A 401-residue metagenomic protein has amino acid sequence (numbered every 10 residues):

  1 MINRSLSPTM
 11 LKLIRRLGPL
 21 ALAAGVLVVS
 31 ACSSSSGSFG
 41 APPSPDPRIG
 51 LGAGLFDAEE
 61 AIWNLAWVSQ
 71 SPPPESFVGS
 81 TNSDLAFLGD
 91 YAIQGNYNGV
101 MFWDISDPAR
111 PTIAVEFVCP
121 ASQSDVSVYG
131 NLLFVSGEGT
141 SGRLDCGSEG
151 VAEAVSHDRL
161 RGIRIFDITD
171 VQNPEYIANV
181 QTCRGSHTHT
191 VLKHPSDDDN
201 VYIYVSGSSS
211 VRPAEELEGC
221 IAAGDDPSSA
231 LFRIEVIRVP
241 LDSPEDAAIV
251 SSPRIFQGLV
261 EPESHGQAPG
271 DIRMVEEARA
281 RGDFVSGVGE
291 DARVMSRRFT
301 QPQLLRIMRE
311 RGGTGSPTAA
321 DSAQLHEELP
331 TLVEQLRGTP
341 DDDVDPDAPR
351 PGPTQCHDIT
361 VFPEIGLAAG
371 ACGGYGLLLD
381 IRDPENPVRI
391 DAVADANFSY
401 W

Functional and structural regions predicted by a protein language model:
I2-A21: Bacterial N-terminal signal peptides that target proteins for export
R4, S30-A31: Intrinsic disorder/low-complexity segments, especially N-terminal tails and targeting/processing regions
L13, G25-V28, G374: Short intrinsically disordered, low-complexity segments
G18-S30: Bacterial N-terminal signal peptides
C32-W401: Feature marking well-ordered beta-strand scaffolds used for ligand recognition
